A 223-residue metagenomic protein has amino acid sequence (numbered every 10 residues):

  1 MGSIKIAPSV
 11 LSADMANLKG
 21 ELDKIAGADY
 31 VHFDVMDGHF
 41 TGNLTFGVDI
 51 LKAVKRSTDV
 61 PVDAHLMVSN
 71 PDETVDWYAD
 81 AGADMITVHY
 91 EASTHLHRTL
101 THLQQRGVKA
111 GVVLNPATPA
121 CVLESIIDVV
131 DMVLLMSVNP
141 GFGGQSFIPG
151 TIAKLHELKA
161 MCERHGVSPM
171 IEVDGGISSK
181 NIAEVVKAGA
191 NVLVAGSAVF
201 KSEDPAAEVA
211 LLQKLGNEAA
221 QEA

Functional and structural regions predicted by a protein language model:
M1-T87, E91-H95, K109-A110, L123-V130 (+8 more regions): Conserved N-terminal beta1-alpha1 strand-loop-helix module at the mouth
H32, E172-V173: Generic enzyme active-site microenvironment
A117-P119, S178: Short acidic loop-to-helix transition motifs that present clustered carboxylates
V173-G176, V194-A198: Glycine-rich beta-strand-to-loop/alpha-helix junction loops that act as flexible
G176-A188: Acidic, divalent-metal-coordinating active-site segment for phosphoryl/phosphodiester hydrolysis, typified by short
